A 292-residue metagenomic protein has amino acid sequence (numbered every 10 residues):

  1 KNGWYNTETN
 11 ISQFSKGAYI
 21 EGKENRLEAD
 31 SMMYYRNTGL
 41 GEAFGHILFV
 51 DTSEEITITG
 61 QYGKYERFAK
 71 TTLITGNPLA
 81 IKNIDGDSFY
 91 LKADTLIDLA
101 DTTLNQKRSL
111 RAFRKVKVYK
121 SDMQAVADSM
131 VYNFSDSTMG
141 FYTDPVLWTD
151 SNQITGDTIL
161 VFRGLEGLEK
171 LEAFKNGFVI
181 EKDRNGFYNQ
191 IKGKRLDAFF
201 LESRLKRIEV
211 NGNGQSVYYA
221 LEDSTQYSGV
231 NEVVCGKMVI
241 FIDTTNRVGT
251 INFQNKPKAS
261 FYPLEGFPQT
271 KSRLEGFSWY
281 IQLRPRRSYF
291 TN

Functional and structural regions predicted by a protein language model:
K1-N292: Structural signature for solvent-exposed beta-strand/loop edge elements and short helix-capping sites, enriched
